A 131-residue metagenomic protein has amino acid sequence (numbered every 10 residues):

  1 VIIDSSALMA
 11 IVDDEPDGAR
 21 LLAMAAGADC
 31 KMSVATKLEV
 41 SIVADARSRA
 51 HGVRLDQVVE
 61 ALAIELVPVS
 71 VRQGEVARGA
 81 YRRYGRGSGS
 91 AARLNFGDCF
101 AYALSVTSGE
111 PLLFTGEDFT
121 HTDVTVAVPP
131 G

Functional and structural regions predicted by a protein language model:
V1-M32, A44-Q57, H121, P130: Short, well-structured N-terminal submotif of metal-dependent ribonuclease cores
L8-M9, K37, G74, F119-T120: A generic structural signal for short hydrophobic patches within well-formed alpha-helices
G18, K37, G52, G74-R78: A general structural signal for well-ordered alpha-helical segments in protein cores
D29-M32, L62-V67, P111: Short loop->beta-strand "edge-of-pocket" segments that line small-molecule binding or catalytic clefts across diverse
L66-P111: Active-site neighborhoods of divalent-metal-dependent phosphate/nucleic-acid chemistry enzymes
Y102, V106-G131: Acidic, PIN/NYN-like endoribonuclease modules and their adjacent C-terminal/linker elements
